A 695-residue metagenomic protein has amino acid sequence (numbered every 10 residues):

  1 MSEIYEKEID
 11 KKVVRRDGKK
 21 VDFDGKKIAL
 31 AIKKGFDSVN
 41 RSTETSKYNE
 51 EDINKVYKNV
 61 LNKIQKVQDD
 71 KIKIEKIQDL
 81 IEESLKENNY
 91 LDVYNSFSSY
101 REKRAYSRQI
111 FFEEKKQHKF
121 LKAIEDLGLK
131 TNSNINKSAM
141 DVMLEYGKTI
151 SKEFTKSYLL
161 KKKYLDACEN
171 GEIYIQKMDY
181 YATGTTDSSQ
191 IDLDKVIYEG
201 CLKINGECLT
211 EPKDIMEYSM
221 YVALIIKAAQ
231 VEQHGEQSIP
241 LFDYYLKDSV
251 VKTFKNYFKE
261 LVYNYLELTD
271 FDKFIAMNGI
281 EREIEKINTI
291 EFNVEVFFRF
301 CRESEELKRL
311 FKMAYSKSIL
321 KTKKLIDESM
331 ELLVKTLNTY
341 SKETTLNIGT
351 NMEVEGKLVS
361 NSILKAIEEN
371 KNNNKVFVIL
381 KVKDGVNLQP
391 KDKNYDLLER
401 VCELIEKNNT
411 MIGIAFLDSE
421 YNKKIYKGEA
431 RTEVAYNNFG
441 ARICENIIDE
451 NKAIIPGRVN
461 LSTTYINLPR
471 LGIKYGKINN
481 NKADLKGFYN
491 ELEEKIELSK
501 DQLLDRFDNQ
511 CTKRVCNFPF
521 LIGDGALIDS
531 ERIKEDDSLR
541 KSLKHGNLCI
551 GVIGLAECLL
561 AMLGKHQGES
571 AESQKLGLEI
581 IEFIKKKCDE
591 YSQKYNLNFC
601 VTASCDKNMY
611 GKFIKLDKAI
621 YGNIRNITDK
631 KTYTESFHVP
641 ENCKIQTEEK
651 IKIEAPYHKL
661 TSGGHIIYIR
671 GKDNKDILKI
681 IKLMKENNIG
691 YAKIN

Functional and structural regions predicted by a protein language model:
S2-A123, L127: Charged, amphipathic alpha-helical regulatory modules used for macromolecular assembly or allosteric control
D22, K47-N54, E232, S316 (+2 more regions): Alpha-solenoid helical-repeat scaffolds
K33, D37, P469-I473, L560-A561: Short connector loops/turns at beta-strand edges and beta->alpha or beta->beta junctions
I64, S84-N88, Y245-S249, L559-L563: Generic structural signal for hydrophobic core residues of well-folded globular domains
K103-K544, K565-H566, S570-N695: Conserved catalytic cores of very large enzyme subunits
L548-A561, E582: Contiguous, well-ordered alpha-helical segments that form the cores/surfaces of helical PPI scaffolds
